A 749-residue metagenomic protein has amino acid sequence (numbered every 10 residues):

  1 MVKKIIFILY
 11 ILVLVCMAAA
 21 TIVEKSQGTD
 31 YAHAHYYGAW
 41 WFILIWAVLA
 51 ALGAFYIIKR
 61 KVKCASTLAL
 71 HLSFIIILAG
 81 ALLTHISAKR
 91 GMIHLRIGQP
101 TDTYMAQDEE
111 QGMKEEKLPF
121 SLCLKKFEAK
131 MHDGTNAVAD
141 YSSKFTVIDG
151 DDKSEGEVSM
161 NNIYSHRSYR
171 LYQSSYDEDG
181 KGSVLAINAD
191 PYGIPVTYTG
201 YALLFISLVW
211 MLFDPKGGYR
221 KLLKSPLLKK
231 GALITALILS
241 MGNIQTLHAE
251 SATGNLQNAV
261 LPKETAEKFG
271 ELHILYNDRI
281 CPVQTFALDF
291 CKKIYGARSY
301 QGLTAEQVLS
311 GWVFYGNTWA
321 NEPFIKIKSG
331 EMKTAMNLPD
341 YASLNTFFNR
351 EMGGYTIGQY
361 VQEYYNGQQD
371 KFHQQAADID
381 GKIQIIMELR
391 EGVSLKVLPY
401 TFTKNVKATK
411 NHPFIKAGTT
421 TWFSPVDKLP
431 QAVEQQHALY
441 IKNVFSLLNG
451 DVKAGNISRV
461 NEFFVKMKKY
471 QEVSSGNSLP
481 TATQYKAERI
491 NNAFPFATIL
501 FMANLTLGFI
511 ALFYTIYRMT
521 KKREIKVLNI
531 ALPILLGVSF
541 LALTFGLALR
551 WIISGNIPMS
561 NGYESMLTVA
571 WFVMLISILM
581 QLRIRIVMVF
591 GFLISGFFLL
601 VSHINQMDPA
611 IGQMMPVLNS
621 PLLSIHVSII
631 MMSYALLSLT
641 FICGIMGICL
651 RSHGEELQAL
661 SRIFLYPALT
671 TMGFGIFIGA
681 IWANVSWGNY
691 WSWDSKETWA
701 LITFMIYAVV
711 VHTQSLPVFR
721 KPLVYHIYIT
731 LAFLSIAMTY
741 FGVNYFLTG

Functional and structural regions predicted by a protein language model:
M1-G749: Solvent-exposed, non-transmembrane regions of integral membrane proteins
